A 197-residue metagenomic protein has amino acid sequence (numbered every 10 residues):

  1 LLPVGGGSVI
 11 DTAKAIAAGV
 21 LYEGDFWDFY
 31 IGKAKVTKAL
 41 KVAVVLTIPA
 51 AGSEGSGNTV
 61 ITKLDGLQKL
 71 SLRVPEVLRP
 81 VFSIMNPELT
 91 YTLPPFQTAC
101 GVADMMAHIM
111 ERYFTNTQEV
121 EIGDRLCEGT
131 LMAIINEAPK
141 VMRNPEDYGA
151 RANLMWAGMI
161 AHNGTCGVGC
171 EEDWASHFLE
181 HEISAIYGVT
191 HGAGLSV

Functional and structural regions predicted by a protein language model:
L1-F26, K140-R151: N-terminal small/polar loop signature for handling phosphorylated ligands or for N-terminal nucleophile
L1-V4, A43, A161-H162: Short glycine-rich or small-residue beta-strand-to-loop segments that form or flank ligand, phosphate, metal/Fe-S
S8-A15, G52-G55, E172, S176: Short glycine/serine/threonine-rich phosphate/pyrophosphate-binding segments that cradle anionic phosphate groups
K14-L21, V36, G167-E171, I186: Alpha-helix C-terminal capping segments
L21-E119: A glycine/threonine-rich phosphate-anchoring loop and its flanking beta-alpha core in nucleotide/phosphate-binding
R112, N116-V197: Active-site segments that bind and position negatively charged phosphate/pyrophosphate groups
